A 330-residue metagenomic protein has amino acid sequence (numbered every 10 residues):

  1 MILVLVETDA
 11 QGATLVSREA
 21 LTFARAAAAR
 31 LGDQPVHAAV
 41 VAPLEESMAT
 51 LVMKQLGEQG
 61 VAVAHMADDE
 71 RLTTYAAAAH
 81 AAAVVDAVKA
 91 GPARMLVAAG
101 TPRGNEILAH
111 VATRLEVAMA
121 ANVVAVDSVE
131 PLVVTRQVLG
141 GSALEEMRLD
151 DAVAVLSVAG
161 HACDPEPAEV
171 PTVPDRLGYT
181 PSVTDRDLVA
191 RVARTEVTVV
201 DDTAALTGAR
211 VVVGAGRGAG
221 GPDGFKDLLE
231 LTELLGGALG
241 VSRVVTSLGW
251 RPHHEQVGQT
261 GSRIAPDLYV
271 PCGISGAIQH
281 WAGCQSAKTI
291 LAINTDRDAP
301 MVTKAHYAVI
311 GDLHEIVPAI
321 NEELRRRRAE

Functional and structural regions predicted by a protein language model:
M1-E330: N-terminal glycine-rich FAD/FM-binding segment characteristic of electron-transfer flavoproteins
